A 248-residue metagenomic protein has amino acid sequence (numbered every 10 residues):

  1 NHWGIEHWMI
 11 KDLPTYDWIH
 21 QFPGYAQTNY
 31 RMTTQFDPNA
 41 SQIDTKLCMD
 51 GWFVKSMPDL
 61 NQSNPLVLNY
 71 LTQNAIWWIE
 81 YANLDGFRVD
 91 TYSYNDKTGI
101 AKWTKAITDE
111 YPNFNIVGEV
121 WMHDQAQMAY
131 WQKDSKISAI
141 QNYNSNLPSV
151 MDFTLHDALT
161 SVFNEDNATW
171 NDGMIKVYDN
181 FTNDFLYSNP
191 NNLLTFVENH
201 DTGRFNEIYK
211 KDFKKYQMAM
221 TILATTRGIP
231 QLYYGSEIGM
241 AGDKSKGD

Functional and structural regions predicted by a protein language model:
N1-I76, Y81, K102-E110, V120 (+4 more regions): Substrate-binding/active-site clefts of carbohydrate-active enzymes
D12, N74-I76, E80-D85, T91-S188 (+4 more regions): Active-site-proximal helices and loops of the catalytic beta/alpha 8
N39, I43-C48, W52, D166 (+1 more regions): Active-site-proximal cap/lid insertion segments
R88, V117, F196, Q231-Y234: A structural signal for short, well-ordered beta-strand segments and their strand-loop junctions that often border
N206-Y209: Short, solvent-exposed helix-loop connector elements
M218: Conserved interdomain hinge at the start of the Helicase C-terminal
A224-S236: C-terminal substrate/ligand-recognition segments
